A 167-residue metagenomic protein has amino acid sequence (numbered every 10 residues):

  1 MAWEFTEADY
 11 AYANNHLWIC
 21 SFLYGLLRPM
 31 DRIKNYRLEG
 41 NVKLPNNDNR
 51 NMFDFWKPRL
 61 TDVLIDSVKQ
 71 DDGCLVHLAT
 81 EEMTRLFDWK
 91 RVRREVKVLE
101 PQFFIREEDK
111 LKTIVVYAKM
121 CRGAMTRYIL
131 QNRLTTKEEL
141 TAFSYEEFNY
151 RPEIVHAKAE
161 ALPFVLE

Functional and structural regions predicted by a protein language model:
A2-E167: Internal, well-folded beta-alpha domain core
